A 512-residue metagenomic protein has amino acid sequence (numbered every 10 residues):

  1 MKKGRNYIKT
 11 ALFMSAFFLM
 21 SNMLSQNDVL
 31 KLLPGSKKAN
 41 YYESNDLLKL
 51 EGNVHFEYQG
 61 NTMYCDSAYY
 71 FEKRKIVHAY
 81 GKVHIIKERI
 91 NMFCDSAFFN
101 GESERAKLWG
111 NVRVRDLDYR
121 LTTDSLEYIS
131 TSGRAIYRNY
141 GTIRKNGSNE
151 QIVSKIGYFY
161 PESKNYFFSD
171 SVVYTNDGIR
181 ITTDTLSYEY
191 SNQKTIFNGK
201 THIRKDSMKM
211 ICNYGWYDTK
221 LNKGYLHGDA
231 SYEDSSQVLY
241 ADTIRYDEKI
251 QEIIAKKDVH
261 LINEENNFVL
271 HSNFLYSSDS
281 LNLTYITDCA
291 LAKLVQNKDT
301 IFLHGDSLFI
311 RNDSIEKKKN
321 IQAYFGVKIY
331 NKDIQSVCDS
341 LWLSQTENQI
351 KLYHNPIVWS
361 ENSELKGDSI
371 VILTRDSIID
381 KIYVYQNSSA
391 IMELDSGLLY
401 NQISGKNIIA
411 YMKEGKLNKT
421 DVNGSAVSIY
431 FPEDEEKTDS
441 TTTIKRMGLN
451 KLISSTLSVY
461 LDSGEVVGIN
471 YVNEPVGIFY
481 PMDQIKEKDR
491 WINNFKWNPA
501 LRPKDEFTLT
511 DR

Functional and structural regions predicted by a protein language model:
M1-K31: Bacterial Sec-dependent N-terminal signal peptides
M23-R512: N-terminal amphipathic/hydrophobic interface segments
